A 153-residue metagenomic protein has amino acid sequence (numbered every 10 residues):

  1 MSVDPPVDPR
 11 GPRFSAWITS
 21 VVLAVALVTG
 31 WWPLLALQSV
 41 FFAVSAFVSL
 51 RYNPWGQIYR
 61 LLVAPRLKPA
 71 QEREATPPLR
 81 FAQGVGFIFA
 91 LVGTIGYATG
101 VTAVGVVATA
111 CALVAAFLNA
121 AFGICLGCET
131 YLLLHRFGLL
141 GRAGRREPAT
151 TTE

Functional and structural regions predicted by a protein language model:
M1-E153: Membrane-interfacial helix-loop segments of redox and metal-homeostasis proteins, especially TM-loop-TM junctions
